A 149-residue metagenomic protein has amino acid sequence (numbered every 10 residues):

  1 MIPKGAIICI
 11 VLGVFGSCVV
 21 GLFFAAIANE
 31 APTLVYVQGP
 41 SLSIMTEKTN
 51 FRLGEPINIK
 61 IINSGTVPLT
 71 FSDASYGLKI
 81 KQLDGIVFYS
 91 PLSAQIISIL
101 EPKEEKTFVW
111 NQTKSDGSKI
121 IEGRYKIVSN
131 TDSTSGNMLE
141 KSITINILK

Functional and structural regions predicted by a protein language model:
M1-I2: N-terminal Lys/Arg-rich, disordered targeting/topogenic segments
G5-V87, P91-L92, L100, N130-K149: Primarily secretory-pathway and cell-envelope proteins
S90-S115: Intrinsically disordered, low-complexity Pro/Gly/Ser/Thr-rich segments with frequent PxxP/GP/PP motifs and embedded
E105, K119-T131: A short tyrosine-centered beta-strand micro-motif
